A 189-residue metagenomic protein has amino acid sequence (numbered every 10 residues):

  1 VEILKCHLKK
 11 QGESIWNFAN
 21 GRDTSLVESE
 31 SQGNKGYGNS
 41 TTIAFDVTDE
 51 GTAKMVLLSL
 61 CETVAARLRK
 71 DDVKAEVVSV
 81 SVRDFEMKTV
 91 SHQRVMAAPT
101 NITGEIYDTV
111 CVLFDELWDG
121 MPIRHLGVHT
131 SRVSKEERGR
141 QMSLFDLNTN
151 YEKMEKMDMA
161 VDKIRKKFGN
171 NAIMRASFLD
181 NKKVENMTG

Functional and structural regions predicted by a protein language model:
V1-P122: DNA-contacting surface of Y-family translesion DNA polymerases
M96-G189: Acidic, metal-coordinating catalytic segment for phosphate/diphosphate chemistry, firing primarily on the Nudix
